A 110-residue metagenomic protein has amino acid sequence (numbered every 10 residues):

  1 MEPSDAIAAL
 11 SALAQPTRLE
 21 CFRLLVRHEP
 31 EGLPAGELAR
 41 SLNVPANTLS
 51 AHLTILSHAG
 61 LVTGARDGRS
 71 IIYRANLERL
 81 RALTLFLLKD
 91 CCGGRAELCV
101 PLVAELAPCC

Functional and structural regions predicted by a protein language model:
M1-D5, V26-R27, L77-C110: Amphipathic alpha-helical dimerization/coiled-coil segments that flank or bridge DNA-binding/regulatory modules
S4-P45, I71-L80: N-terminal helix-turn-helix DNA-binding core of bacterial DNA-binding proteins
H52: Residues within the DNA-recognition helix of helix-turn-helix
I55: Alpha-helical DNA-recognition elements
H58-D67, R74: Beta-hairpin "wing" of winged helix-turn-helix
